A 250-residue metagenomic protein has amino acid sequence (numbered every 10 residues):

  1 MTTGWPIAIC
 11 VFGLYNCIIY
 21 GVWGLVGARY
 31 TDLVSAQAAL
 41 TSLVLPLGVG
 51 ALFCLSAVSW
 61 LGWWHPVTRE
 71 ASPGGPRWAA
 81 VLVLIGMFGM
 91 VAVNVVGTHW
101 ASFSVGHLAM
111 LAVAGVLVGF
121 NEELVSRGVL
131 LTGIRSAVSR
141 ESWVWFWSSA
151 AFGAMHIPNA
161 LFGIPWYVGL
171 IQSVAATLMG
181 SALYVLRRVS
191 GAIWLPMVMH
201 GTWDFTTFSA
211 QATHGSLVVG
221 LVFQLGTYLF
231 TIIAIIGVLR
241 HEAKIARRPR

Functional and structural regions predicted by a protein language model:
T3-W60, P73-G86, H107-M110, A114 (+1 more regions): Alpha-helical transmembrane segments in multi-pass membrane proteins
G21, V168-L225: Functionally important transmembrane alpha-helices
V58-P66, F88-F103: Transmembrane alpha-helix boundary signature
W60-P66, I236-R250: Membrane-interface capping segments at transmembrane-helix boundaries
G86-G89, G115, G119, S142-I157: Small-polar-interrupted transmembrane alpha-helices in polytopic inner-membrane proteins
W100-A112, L161-A175: Juxtamembrane helix-entry segments on the extracytoplasmic side of multipass membrane proteins
N121-W147, R188-A192: Membrane-interface helix/loop boundary segments of multi-pass membrane proteins
L221-H241: Small-residue-rich transmembrane alpha-helices that serve as helix-helix interface/gating elements in multipass
